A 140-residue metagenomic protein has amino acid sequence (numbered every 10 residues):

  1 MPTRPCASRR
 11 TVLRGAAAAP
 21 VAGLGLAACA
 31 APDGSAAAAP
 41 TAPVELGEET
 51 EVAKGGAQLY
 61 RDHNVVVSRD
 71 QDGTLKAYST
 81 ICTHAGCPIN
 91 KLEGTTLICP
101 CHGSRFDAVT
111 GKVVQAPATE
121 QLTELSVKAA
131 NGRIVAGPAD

Functional and structural regions predicted by a protein language model:
M1-G25: N-terminal secretory signal peptides and thylakoid transit peptides that target proteins across membranes
P2, V21, G25, C29-G94 (+2 more regions): N-terminal pre-ligand scaffold of iron-sulfur
C6, C87, C101: Functionally engaged cysteine thiol sites
A16-V21, V52, I98, V114: Alpha-helical protein-protein interaction elements
T96-G103, V113-L122: Short cysteine/histidine-rich metal-coordination sites, predominantly Zn2+-binding motifs
